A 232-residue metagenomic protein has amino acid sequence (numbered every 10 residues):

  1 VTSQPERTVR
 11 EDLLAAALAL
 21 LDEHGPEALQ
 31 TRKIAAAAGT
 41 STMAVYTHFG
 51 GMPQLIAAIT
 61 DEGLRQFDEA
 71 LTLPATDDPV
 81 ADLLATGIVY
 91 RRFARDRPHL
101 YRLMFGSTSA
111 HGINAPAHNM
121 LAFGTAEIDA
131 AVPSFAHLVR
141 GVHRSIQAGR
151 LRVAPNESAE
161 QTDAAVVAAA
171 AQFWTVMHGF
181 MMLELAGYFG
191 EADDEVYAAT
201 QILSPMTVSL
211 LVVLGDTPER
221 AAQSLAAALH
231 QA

Functional and structural regions predicted by a protein language model:
V1-T8, A19, N119-L121, D216-A232: N-terminal intrinsically disordered/low-complexity leader segments
V9-A17, I34, I59-F67, L71 (+1 more regions): Generic hydrophobic, amphipathic alpha-helix propensity
D12, L20, H24-Q54, A58: Helix-turn-helix
G63-A85, G112-I128, V153: Amphipathic alpha-helical linker/stalk segments
V80-H99, A171, S204, V208: Amphipathic alpha-helical segments that line or abut small-molecule/effector binding pockets and mediate allosteric
D96-A122, M182-G190: Amphipathic alpha-helical segments used for helix-helix packing
H111-T175, M181, A199-V212: Amphipathic alpha-helical packing segments from all-alpha helical-bundle domains
G190-A232: Charged, low-complexity intrinsically disordered regulatory/assembly segments
